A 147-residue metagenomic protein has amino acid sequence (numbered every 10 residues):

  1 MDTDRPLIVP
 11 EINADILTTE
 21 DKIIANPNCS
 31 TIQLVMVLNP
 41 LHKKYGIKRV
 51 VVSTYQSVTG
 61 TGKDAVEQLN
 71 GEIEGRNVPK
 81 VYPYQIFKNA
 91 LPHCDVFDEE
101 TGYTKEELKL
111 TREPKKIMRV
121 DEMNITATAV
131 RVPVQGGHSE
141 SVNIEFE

Functional and structural regions predicted by a protein language model:
M1-I86, M123-N124: N-terminal Rossmann-like NAD(P) cofactor-binding subdomain of oxidoreductases, focused on the glycine-rich
V58-E147: Charged docking surfaces used in two-component/phosphorelay signaling
